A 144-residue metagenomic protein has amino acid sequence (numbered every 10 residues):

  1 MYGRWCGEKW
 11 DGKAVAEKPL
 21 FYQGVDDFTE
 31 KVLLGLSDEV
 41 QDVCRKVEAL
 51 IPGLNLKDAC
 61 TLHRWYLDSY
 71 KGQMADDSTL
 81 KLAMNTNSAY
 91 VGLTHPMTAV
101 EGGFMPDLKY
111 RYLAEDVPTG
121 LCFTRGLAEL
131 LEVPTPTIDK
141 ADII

Functional and structural regions predicted by a protein language model:
M1-C122, L131: C-terminal substrate-binding/catalytic lobe of Rossmann-fold NAD(P)-dependent dehydrogenases
R125-G126: C-terminal non-catalytic interaction/assembly regions of soluble proteins
P134-I144: C-terminal amphipathic alpha-helical interaction region
